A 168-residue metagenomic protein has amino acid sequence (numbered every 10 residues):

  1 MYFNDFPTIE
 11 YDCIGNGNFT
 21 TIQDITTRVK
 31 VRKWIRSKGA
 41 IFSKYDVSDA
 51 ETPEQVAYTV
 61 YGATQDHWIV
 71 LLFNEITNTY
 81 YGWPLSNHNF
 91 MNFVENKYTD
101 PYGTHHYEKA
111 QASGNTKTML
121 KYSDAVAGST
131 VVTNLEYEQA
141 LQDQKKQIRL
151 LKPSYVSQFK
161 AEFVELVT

Functional and structural regions predicted by a protein language model:
M1-T168: Cell-surface/extracellular proteins and modules involved in cell-wall/glycan interaction or trafficking/anchoring
